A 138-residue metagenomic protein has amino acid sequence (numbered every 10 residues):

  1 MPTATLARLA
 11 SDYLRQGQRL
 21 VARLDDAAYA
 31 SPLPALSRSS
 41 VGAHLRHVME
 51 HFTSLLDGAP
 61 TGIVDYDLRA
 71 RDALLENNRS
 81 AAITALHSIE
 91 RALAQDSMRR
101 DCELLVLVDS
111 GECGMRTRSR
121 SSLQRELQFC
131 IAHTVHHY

Functional and structural regions predicted by a protein language model:
M1-A4, R8, D12, R19 (+2 more regions): Terminal, compositionally biased segments
M1-D26, G42-P60: Alpha-helical bundle segments that constitute or directly flank the non-heme di-iron/ferroxidase center
P2-A4, E50-Q95, R99-R116: Short, helix-capping/interhelical loops that line the mouth of catalytic, cofactor-, or ligand-binding pockets
T3-L6, L33, S37, L75-N78 (+1 more regions): Residue-level recognition of alpha-helical structural elements
L6-Y13, V41, N78-A85, C130-H133: Amphipathic alpha-helix face/heptad-repeat signature
A7-L14, L24, R38, I83 (+2 more regions): Charge-rich alpha-helical segments
A30-L68, G114-Y138: Short, contiguous alpha-helical
